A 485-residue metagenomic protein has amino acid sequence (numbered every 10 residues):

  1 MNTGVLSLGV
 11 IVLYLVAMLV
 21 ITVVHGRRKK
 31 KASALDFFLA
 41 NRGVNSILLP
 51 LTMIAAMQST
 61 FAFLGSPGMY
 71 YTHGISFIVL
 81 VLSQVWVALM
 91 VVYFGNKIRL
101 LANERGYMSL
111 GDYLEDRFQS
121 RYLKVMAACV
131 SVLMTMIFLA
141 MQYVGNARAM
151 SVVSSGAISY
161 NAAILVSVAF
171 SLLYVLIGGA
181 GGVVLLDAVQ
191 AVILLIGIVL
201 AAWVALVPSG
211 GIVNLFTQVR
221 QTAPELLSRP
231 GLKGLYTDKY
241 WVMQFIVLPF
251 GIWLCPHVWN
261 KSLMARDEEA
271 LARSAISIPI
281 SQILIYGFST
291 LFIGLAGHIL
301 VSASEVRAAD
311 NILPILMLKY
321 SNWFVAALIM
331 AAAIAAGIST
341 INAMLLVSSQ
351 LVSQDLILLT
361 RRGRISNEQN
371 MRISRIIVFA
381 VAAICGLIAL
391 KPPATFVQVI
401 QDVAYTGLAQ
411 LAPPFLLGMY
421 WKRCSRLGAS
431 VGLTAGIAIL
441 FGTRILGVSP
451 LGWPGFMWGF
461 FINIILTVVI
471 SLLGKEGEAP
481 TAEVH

Functional and structural regions predicted by a protein language model:
M1-H485: Membrane-embedded helix-loop-helix hairpins and adjacent transmembrane boundary segments in multi-pass transporters
